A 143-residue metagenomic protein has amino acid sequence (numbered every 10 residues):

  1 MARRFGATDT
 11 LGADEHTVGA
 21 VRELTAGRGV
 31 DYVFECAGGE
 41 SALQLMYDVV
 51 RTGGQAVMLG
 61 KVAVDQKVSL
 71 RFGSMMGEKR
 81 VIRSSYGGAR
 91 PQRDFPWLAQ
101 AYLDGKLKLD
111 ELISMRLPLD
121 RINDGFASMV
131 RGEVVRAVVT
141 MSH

Functional and structural regions predicted by a protein language model:
M1-L45: Adenosine-nucleotide cofactor-binding segment
A26, G38, R51, M76 (+2 more regions): Short conserved AdoMet
A37, L59-A63, S85-G88, L112-I113: Short strand-turn motif at the edge of the Rossmann-like AdoMet-binding core
Q44-D48, T52, Q92-H143: C-terminal hydrophobic helical "lid"/dimerization subdomain of Rossmann-like NAD(P)H-dependent oxidoreductases
D48-T52, L59, S74: Conserved helix-to-beta-strand junction in the class I
G54-Q55, K79: Glycine-centered, small-residue-biased loops immediately flanking beta-strands in adenine/cofactor-binding cores
G60-E78, R93-L98: Rossmann-fold NAD(P)-binding glycine/threonine-rich loop
K79-S85: Short beta-alpha connecting loops at secondary-structure transitions that line or flank enzyme active sites
